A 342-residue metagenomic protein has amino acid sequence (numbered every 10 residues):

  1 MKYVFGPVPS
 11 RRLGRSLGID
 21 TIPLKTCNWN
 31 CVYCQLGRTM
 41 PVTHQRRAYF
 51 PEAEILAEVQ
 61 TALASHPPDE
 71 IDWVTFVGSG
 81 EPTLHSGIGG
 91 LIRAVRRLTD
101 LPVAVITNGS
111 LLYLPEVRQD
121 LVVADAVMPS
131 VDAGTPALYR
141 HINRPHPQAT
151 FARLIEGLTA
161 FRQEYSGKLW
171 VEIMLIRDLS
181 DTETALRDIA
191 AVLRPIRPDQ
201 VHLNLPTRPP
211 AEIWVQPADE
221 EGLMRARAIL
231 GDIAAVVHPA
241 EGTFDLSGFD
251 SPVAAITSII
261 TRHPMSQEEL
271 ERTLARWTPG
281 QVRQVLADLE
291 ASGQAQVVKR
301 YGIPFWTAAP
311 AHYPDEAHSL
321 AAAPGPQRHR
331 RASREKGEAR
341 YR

Functional and structural regions predicted by a protein language model:
K2-R15, A57, P67, D181-R342: Auxiliary Fe-S-binding modules of radical SAM enzymes
R11-A53: Canonical Radical SAM [4Fe-4S] cluster-binding loop centered on the CxxxCxxC motif and its immediate flanking residues
T21, F76-S79, I173-L175, L205: Short glycine-centered, acidic/aromatic-flanked micro-motifs in structured strand/loop junctions that mark active-site
L24, P41, E81-P82, D178-L179: Short strand->helix junction
Q35-T39, E70-W73, G134-L138, L169-W170: Short, basic/glycine-rich phosphate-binding loops at helix/coil junctions that contact nucleotide phosphates
R38-F76: Conserved alpha-helical substructure of the radical SAM core
T75-E81, N108-G109: Glycine-rich beta-strand-to-loop/alpha-helix junction loops that act as flexible
L84-R225: Conserved AdoMet/S-adenosylmethionine-binding subsite of the radical SAM
